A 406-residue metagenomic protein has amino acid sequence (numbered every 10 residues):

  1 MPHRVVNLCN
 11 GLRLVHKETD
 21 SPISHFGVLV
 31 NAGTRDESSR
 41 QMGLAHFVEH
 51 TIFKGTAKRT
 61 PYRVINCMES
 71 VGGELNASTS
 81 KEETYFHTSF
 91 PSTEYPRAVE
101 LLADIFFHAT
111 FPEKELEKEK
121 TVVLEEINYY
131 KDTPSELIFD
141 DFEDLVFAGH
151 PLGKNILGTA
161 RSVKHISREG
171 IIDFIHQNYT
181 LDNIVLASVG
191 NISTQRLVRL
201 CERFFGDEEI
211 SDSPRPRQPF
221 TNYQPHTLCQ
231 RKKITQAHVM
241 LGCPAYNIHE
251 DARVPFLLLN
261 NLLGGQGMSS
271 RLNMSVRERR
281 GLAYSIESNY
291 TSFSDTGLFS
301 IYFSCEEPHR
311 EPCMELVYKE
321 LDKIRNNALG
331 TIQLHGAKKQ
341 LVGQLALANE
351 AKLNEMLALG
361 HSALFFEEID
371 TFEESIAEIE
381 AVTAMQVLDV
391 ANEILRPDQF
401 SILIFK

Functional and structural regions predicted by a protein language model:
M1-N10: Short, Gly/Pro- and small/polar-rich lid/capping loops
N7, R63-S213, C229, Y246 (+3 more regions): Charge-rich, well-structured scaffold segments of protease-associated domains
G11, E18-M68, F142, D251-L263 (+1 more regions): Active/ligand-binding-proximal structured segments within catalytic/core domains that scaffold catalytic residues
L12, S24-F26, T84, A237-V239 (+2 more regions): Change "...and in nucleic-acid phosphodiester-cleaving endonucleases..." to "...and in nucleic-acid processing enzymes
L14-H16, V28, L186, L241 (+2 more regions): Generic preference for hydrophobic
V15, H25-L29, I52, N76-S78 (+2 more regions): Short, conserved beta-strand segments within well-ordered enzyme catalytic domains that often line or immediately flank
E18-D20, G27-L29, D212-S270: His/Glu-based metal-binding/catalytic segments typifying zinc-dependent metallopeptidases
H46, H50, H150, H238: Histidine-centered active-site/metal-ligand motif
